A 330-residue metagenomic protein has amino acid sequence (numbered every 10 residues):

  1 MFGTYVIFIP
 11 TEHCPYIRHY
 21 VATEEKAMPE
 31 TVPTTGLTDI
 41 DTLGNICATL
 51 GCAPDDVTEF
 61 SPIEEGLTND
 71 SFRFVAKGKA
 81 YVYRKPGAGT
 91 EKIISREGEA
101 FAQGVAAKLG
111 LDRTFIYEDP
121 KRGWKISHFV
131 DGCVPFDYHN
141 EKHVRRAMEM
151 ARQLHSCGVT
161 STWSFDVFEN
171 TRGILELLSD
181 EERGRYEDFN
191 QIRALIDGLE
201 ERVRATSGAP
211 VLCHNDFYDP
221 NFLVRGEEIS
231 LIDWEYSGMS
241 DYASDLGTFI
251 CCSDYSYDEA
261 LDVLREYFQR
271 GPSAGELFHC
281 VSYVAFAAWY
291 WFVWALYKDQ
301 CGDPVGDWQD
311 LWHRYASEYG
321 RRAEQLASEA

Functional and structural regions predicted by a protein language model:
M28-T58: Juxta-kinase regulatory segment immediately upstream of eukaryotic protein kinase catalytic domains
E30-T34, D180, V293-A330: ATP/Mg2+ or Mg2+-diphosphate-binding catalytic cores that bind nucleotide phosphates or diphosphates via glycine-rich
S61-V167, R183-E187: ATP-binding pocket architecture of kinase catalytic cores
P62-G78, V82-Y83, D197-S244: Active-site acidic catalytic loop and adjacent metal/ATP-binding pocket of ATP-dependent phosphoryl transfer enzymes
A88, G132, I229, S237-M239 (+1 more regions): Activation segment
Y117, C133-A194, E201-V211, G238-S240 (+1 more regions): A cross-family kinase active-site recognition segment
A243-P272, A285-P304, S317-E318: Active-site activation/catalytic loop segments of kinase-like enzymes and analogous catalytic loops in related
